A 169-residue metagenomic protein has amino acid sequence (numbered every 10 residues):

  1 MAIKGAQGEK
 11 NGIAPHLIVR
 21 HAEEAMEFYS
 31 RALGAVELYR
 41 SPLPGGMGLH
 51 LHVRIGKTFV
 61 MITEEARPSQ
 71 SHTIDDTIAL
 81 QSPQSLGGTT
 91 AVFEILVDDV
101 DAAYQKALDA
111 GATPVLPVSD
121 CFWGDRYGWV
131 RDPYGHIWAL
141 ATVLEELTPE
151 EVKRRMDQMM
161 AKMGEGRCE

Functional and structural regions predicted by a protein language model:
A2-H16, M26-E27, L33-R131, T142-E169: Vicinal oxygen chelate
V19-E23: Short acidic-aromatic low-complexity motifs
Y134: C-terminal catalytic core of tyrosine-transesterase DNA break-rejoin enzymes
